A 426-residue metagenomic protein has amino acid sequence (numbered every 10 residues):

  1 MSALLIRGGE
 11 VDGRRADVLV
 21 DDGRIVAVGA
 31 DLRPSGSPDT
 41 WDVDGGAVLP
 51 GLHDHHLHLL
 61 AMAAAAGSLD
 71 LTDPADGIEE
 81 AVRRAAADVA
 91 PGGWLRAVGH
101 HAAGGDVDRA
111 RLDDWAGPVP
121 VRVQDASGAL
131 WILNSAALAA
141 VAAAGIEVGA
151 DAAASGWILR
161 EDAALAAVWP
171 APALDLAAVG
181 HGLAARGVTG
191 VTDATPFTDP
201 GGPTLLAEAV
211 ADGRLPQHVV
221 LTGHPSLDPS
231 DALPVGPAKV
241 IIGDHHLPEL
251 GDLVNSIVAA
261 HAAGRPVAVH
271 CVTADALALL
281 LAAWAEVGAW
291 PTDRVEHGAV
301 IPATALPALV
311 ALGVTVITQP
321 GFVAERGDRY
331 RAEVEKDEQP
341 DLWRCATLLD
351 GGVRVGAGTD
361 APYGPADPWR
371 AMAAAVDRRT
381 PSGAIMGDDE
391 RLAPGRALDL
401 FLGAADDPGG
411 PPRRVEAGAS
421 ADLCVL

Functional and structural regions predicted by a protein language model:
A3-R7, D12-D21, I25-R214, A238-A259 (+7 more regions): Divalent metal-binding segments
A30-S37, L227-A232, L309: Short loop/helix-cap segments at secondary-structure boundaries that form the rim of catalytic
H58, A232-G243, V314-A324: Non-cysteine beta-strand/loop elements that form the S-adenosyl-L-methionine
R96-G99, L221, A357-G358, V425: Short beta-strand segments
A126, T222-H224, D360: Cofactor-binding loop segments of dinucleotide-utilizing enzymes, especially the Rossmann-like FAD- and NAD(P)+-binding
T198-D199, G223-P225, T273, P365: Helix N-cap/beta->alpha junction signal
A207, A211-G236, I301, P307: Extended hydrophobic/aromatic segments used for targeting, binding, or gating
V258-A268, D275-D293, H297-G298, A303-V310 (+1 more regions): His/Asp/Glu-enriched, well-ordered alpha-helical/loop segment that forms or immediately abuts the divalent-metal
